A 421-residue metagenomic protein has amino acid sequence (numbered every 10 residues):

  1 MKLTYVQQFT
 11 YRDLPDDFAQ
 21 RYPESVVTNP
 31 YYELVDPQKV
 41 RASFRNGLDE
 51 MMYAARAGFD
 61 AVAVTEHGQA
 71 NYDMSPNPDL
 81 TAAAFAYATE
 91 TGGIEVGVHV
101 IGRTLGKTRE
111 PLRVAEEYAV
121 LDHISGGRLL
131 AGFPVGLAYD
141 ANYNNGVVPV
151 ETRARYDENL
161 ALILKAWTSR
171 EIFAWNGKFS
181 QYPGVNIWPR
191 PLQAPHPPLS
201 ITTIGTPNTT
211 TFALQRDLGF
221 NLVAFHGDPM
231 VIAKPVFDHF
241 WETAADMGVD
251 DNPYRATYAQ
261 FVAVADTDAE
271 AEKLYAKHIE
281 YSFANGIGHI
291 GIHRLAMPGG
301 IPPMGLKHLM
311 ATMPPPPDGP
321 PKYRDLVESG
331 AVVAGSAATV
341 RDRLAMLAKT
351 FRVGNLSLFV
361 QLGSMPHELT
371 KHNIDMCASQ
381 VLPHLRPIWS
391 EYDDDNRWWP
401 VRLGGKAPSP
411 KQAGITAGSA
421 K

Functional and structural regions predicted by a protein language model:
M1-I94, V98, H196-P197, N396-P400 (+1 more regions): N-terminal beta1-alpha1-beta2 module of alpha/beta enzyme domains
L3, E66, F85, L121 (+7 more regions): Conserved, mostly hydrophobic/aromatic
L3-Q7, V62-V64, V96-I101, L129-F133 (+4 more regions): Hydrophobic faces of well-ordered beta-strands that scaffold small-molecule active sites in alpha/beta enzyme cores
Y5-V35, E151-W188, M230-F351, L382 (+1 more regions): An alpha-helical appendage that flanks or caps ligand/catalytic pockets
N29-R45, I101-L112, P195-G205, V262-A265 (+1 more regions): Active-site mouth loops of central-metabolism enzymes
A55-R56, A82-E95, Y118, D122-L129 (+3 more regions): Acidic (Asp/Glu)-rich catalytic clusters
A61-A82, L105, L137, A224-P229 (+1 more regions): Glycine-rich, proline-tolerant flexible connector loops at the mouths of alpha/beta enzymes
N208-F237, W241, R255: A conserved active-site cap/scaffold subdomain adjacent to cofactor or substrate pockets
